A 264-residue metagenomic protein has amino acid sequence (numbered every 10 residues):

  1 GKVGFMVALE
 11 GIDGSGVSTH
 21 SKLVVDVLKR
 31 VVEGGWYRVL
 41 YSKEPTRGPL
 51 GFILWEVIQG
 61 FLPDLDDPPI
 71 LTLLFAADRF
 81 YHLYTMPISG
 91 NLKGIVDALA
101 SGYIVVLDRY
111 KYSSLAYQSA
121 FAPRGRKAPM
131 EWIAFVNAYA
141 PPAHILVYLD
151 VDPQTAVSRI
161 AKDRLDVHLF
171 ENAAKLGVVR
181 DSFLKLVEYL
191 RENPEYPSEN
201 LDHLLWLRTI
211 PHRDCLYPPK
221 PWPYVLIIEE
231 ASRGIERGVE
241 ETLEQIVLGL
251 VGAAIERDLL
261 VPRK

Functional and structural regions predicted by a protein language model:
G1, V25-V27, Q154-K264: NTP-dependent small-molecule kinase module
M6: Walker A (P-loop) ATP-phosphate-binding motif of ABC ATPase nucleotide-binding domains
L9: Hydrophobic anchor at the beta1->P-loop junction of P-loop NTPases
G14: Walker A (P-loop) phosphate-binding loop of P-loop NTPases
V17: Conserved lysine of the Walker
H20: Hydrophobic positions on the alpha1 helix immediately C-terminal to the Walker A/P-loop
R30-F135: ATP-dependent small-molecule kinase phosphotransfer cores that center on conserved nucleotide phosphate-binding segments
R109-L184: A glycine- and Lys/Arg-enriched "phosphate-lid" helix/loop adjacent to the NTP-binding pocket of small-molecule kinases
